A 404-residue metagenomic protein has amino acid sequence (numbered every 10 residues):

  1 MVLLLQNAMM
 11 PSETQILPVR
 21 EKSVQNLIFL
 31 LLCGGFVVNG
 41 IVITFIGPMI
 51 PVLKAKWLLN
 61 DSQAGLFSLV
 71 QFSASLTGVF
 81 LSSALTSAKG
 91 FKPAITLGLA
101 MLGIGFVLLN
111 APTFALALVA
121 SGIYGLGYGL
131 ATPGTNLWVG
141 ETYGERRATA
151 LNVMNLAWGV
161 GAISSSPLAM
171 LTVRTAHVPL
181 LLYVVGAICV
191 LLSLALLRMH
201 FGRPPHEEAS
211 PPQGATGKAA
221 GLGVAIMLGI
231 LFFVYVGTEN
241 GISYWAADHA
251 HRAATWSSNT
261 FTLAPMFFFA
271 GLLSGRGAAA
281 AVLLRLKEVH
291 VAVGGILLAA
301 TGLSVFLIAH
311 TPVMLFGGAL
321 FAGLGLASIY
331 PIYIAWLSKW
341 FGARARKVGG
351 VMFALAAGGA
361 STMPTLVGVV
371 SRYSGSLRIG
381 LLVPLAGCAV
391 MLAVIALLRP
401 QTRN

Functional and structural regions predicted by a protein language model:
I46-G47, G221-M266, A270-S274: Extracytoplasmic gate region of multi-pass secondary transporters
Q71-S73, G159-V160, F268-A270, A357-G359: Short hydrophobic/small-residue motifs within alpha-helical transmembrane segments of multi-pass transporter-like
T77-A115: Conserved MFS/SLC helix-loop-helix module at the cytosolic interface between two early adjacent transmembrane helices
G78-G90, V173, G275-K287, S371-R372: Helix-to-loop junctions at the C-terminal end of transmembrane segments in multipass secondary transporters
N110-A120, I308-G317: Helix-loop junctions at membrane interfaces in 12-TM secondary transporters
F114, V153-F201: Helix-loop-helix hairpin linking two adjacent transmembrane segments in secondary transporters
S121-L156: Cytoplasmic helix-loop-helix junction between adjacent transmembrane helices in 12-TM secondary transporters
L286-Y333: C-terminal transmembrane helical hairpin of 12-TM major facilitator-type secondary transporters
